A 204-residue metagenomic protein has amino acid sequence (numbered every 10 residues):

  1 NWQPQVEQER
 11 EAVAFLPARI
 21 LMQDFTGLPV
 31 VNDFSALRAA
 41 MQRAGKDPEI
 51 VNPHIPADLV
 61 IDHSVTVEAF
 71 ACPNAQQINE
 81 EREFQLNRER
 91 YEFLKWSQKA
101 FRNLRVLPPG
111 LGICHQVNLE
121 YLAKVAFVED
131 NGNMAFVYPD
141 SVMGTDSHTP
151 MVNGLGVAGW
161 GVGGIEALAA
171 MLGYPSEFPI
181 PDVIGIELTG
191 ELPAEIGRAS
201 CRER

Functional and structural regions predicted by a protein language model:
N1-R204: Fe-S-dependent hydro-lyases/dehydratases of central metabolism
